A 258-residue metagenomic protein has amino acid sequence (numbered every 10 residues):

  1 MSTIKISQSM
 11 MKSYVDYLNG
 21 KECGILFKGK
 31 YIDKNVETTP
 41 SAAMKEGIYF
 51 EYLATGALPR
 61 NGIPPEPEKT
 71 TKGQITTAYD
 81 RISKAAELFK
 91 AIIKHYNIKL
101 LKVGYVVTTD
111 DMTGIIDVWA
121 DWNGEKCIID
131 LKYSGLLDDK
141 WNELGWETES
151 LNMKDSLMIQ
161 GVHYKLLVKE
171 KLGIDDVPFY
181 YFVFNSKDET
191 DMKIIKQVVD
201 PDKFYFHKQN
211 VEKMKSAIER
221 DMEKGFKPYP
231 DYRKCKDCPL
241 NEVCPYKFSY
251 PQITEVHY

Functional and structural regions predicted by a protein language model:
M1, E125, E255-Y258: Short intrinsically disordered terminal tails
M1-I116: Metal-dependent nuclease catalytic cores that hydrolyze phosphodiester bonds in DNA/RNA, characterized by
I6, P40, Y79-K90, M153-M158 (+1 more regions): Metal-dependent nuclease catalytic regions and adjoining charged, substrate-binding loops involved in nucleic-acid end
T39, T71-Q74, K140-D155, Q197-D202: Short histidine-centered catalytic/ligand-binding loop motif
A54-L58, Y133-L136, K169-G173: Hydrophobic/aromatic-lined pockets within catalytic cores
K94-N97, A120-I128, V168-V177: Secondary-structure boundary elements
G104-I159: Non-catalytic protein-protein interaction segments used by genome-maintenance enzymes to assemble and couple activities
